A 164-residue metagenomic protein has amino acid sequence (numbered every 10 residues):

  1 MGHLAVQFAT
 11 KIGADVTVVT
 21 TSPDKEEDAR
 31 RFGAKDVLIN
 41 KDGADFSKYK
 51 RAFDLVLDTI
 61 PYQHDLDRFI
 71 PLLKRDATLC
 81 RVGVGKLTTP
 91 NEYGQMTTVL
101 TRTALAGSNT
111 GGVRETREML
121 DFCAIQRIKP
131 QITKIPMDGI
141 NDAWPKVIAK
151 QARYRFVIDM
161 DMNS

Functional and structural regions predicted by a protein language model:
G2-H3: N-terminal Rossmann-fold NAD(P) dinucleotide-binding loop
F8, D28, P71, T97 (+1 more regions): Hydrophobic/aromatic ligand-binding patch that stacks against planar heteroaromatic rings of cofactors or nucleotides
F8-R68: Adenosine-nucleotide cofactor-binding segment
K11, V113-S164: C-terminal hydrophobic helical "lid"/dimerization subdomain of Rossmann-like NAD(P)H-dependent oxidoreductases
T21-D28, T88-Q95, E115-T116: Short, glycine/polar-rich helix-capping loops at beta-to-alpha or helix-loop-helix junctions that flank or form
Y62-Q63, V84-L87, N163: Short glycine-rich anion-binding loops that position phosphate/pyrophosphate groups of nucleotides and phosphorylated
L73-R75: Helix-to-beta-strand junctions that scaffold the AdoMet/dcAdoMet cofactor pocket in Class I SAM-dependent enzymes
T78-C80, E92-T133: Rossmann-fold dehydrogenase core element
